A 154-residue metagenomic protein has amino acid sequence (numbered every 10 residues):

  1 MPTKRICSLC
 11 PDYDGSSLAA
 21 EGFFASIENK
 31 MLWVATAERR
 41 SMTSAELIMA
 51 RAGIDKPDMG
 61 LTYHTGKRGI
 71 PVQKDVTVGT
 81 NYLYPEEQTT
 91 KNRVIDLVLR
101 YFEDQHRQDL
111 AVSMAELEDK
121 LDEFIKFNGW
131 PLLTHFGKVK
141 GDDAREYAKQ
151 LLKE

Functional and structural regions predicted by a protein language model:
M1-E154: Positively charged, phosphate-engaging catalytic surfaces used for nucleic-acid and nucleotide handling
